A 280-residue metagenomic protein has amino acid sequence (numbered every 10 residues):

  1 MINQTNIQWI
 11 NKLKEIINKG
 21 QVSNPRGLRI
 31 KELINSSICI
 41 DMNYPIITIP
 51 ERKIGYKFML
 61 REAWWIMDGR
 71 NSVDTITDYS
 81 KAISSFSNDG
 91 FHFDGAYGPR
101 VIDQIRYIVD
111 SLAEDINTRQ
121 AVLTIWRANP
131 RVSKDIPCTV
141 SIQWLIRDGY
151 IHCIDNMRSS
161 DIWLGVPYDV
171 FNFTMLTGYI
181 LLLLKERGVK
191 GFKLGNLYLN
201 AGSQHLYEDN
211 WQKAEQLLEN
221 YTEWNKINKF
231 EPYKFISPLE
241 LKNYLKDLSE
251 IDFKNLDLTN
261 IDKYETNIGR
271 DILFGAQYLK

Functional and structural regions predicted by a protein language model:
M1-K280: Terminal, non-catalytic protein-protein interaction segments that mediate quaternary/complex assembly
